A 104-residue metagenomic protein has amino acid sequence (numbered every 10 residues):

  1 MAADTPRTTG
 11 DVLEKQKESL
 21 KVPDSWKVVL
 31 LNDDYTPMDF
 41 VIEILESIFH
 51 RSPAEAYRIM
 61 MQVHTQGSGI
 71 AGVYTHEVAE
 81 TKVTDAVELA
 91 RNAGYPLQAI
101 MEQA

Functional and structural regions predicted by a protein language model:
M1-A104: Terminal domain-initiation and capping elements
